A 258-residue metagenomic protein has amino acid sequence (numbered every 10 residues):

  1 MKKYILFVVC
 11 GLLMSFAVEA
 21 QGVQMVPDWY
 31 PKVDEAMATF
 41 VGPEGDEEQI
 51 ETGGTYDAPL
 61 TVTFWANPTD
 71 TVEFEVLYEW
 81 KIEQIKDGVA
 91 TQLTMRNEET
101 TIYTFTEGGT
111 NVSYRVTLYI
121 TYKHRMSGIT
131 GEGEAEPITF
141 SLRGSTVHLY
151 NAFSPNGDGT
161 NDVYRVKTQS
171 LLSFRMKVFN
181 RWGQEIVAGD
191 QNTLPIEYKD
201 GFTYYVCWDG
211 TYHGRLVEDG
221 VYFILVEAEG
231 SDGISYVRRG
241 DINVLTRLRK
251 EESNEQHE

Functional and structural regions predicted by a protein language model:
M1-M25: Bacterial Sec-dependent N-terminal signal peptides
A20-T55, S141-G157, H257-E258: Short, compositionally biased P/S/T/A/G/V-rich stretches that sit at domain boundaries
P59-P68, F140-E258: Short loop/turn motifs at secondary-structure boundaries
F74-D87, R175-Q184: Change to "...patches in solvent-exposed regions of secreted, membrane-anchored, or virion-exposed structural
L77-F105: Surface-exposed, flexible coil segments in extracellular/virion-facing regions
N97-T110, Y114, Y122-H124, L216: Residue-level recognition of secondary-structure-to-loop junctions
V116-L118, V226: Hydrophobic/tyrosine-rich beta-strand signature of extracellular beta-sandwich/beta-rich modules, prominently
T121-T130, E229-G233: Short, solvent-exposed loop/turn segments at the edges of extracellular beta-sandwich modules
